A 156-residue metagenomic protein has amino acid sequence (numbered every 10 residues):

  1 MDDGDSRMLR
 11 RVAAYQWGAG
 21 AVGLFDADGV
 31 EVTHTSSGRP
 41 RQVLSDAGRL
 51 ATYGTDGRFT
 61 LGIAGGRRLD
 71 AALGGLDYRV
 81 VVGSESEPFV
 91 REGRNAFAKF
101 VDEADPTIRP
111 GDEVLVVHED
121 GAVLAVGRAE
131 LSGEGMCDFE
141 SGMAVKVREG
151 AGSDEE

Functional and structural regions predicted by a protein language model:
M1-T55: N-terminal intrinsically disordered, low-complexity, charge/repeat-rich segments that act as generic
Q42-L44, V114-V117: Cytosolic beta-strand hydrophobic patch enriched in CBS
G57-D102, T107-P110, V116-E156: Beta-strand/loop-dominated core regions that host nucleotide or nucleotide-derived cofactor-binding catalytic loops
